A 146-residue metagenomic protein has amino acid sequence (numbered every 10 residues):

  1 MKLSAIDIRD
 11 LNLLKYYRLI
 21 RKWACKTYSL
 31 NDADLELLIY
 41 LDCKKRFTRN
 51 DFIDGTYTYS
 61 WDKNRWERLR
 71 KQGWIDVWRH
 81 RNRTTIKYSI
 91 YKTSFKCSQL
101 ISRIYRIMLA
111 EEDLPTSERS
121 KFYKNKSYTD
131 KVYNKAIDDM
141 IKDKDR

Functional and structural regions predicted by a protein language model:
S4-E36: Short alpha-helical segments that sit at the start of domains
T27-N31, H80-R106: Short, cationic-aromatic polyanion-contact patches
L37-K44, L100: Short amphipathic alpha-helical elements of helix-turn-helix/winged-helix folds
C43-T56: Short acidic, hydrophobic short linear motifs in intrinsically disordered regions
T56-Q72: Short amphipathic alpha-helical interaction segments
R70-R83: A short, conserved structural fragment
F95-T129: Short, amphipathic alpha-helical interaction segments positioned at domain boundaries
K131-R146: Short acidic DE-rich linear segments
